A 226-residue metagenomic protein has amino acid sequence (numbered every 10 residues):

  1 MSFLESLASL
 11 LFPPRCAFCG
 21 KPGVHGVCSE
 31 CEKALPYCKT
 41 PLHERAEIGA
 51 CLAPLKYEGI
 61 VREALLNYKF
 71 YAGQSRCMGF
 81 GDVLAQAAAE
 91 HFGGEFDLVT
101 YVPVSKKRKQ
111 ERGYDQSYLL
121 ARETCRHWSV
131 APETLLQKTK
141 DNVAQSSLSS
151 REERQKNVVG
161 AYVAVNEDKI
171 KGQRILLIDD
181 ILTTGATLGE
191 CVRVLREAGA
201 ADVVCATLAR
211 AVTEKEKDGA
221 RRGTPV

Functional and structural regions predicted by a protein language model:
M1-D179, T183-V226: Glycine-rich phosphate/pyrophosphate-handling loop used in enzymes and phosphotransfer proteins
